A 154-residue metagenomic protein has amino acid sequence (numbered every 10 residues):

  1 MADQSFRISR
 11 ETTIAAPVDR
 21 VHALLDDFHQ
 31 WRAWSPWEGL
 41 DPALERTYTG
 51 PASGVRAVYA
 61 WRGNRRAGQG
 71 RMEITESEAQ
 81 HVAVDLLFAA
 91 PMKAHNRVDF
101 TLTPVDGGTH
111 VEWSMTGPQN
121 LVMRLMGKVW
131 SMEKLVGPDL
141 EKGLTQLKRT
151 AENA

Functional and structural regions predicted by a protein language model:
M1-A52: Hydrophobic ligand-binding cavity/cleft-lining segments
A2-Q4, P51-S53, N64-R66, A90-A94 (+1 more regions): A generic structural micro-feature
R7-S9, A67-M72, K93-V98: Short, surface-exposed coil-to-beta transition loops
R20-W31, Y59, I74, V84 (+2 more regions): Hydrophobic pocket/interface hotspot
A52-A60, S77-D85: Short, hydrophobic/aromatic-rich segments at coil-to-beta transitions
A57-I74: Short hydrophobic interaction/assembly module
I74-E76, P104: A residue-level detector for short acidic-glycine micro-motifs
H81-K142, L147-R149, N153: Beta-strand/loop substructures that line and gate deep hydrophobic ligand-binding cavities in soluble
